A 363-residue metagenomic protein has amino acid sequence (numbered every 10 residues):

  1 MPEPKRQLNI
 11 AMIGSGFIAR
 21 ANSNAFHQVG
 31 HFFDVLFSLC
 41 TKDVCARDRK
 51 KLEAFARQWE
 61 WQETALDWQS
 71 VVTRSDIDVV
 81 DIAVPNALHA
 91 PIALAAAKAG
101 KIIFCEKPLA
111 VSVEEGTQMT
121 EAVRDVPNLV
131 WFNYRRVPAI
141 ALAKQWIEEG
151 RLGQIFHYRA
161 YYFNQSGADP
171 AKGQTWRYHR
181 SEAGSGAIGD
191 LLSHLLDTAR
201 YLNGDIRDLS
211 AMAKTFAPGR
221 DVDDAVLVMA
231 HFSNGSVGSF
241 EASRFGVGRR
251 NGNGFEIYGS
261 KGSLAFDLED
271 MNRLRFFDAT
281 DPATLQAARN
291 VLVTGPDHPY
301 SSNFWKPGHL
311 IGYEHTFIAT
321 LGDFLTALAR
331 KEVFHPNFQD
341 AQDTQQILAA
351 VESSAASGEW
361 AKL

Functional and structural regions predicted by a protein language model:
M1-P4, H27, V79-D81, D281-P282 (+3 more regions): C-terminal helix-rich "cap/oligomerization" subdomain common to oxidoreductases
M1-W59: N-terminal Rossmann-like dinucleotide-binding module
Q7, G16, F232, K261-H335 (+1 more regions): C-terminal glycine/acidic-rich active-site capping loop/insertion
L39-D43, D78-V80, G186: Short active-site oxyanion
Q62-D67: Conserved SAM-binding strand-loop segment of SAM-dependent methyltransferases
V79, P85-R135, G150: Beta-strand-loop-alpha-helix segment that lines the small-molecule cofactor/substrate pocket of alpha/beta enzymes
Y134-R220, L227, L274, G358: Predominantly a Rossmann-like dinucleotide-binding segment in NAD(P)-dependent oxidoreductases
D205-D208, F216, V222-S239, F245-G262 (+1 more regions): Glycine-rich, aromatic-lined ligand/substrate-binding cores of catalytic and carbohydrate-binding domains
